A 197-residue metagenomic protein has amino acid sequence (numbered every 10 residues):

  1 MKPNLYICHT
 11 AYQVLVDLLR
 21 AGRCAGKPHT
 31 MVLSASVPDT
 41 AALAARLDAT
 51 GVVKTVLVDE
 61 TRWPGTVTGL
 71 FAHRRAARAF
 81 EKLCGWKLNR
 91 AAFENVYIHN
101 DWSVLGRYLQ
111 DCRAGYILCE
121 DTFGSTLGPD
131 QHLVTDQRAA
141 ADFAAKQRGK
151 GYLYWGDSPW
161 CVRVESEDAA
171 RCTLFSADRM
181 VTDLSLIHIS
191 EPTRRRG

Functional and structural regions predicted by a protein language model:
L5-Q147: Active-site and donor-binding regions of nucleotide-sugar-utilizing enzymes
T55-V56, E165, P192: Compositionally biased, intrinsically disordered low-complexity segments
A140-L186: A conserved mid-domain beta-alpha-beta active-site/ligand-binding segment of alpha/beta enzyme cores
I187-G197: Single conserved hydrophobic/aromatic residue that forms the stacking wall/gate of nucleotide- or nucleobase-binding
